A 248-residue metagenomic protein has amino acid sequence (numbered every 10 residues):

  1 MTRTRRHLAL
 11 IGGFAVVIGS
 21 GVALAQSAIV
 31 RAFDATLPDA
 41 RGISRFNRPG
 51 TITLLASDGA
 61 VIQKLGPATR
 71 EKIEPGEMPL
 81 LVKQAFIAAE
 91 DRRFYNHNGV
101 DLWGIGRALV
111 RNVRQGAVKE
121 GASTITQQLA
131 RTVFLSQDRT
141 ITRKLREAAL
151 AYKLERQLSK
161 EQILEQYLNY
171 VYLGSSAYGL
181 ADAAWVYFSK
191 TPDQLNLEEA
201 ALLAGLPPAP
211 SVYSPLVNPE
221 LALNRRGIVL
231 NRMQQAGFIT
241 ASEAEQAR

Functional and structural regions predicted by a protein language model:
M1-L8, L102, A122, I141 (+1 more regions): Structural motif marking the loop-to-transmembrane transition
M1-T53, R93, V113: N-terminal type II signal-anchor transmembrane helix that functions as the membrane-insertion/stop-transfer segment
T2, F33, A88, L206-P208 (+1 more regions): Short acidic (Asp/Glu) and glycine-rich catalytic loops that position anionic groups and cofactors
A23, A117-R248: Non-catalytic, structured segments within soluble enzyme domains
F33-K83: Terminal hydrophobic membrane-targeting helix
T51-A56, V61-L65, E74, A85-A88 (+5 more regions): Soluble periplasmic/extracytoplasmic beta-strand elements of cell-envelope proteins
S57-A60, P67-R70, M78-L81, A89-R92 (+8 more regions): Solvent-exposed coil/turn segments that connect beta secondary-structure elements in extracytoplasmic/periplasmic
E74-I125, A181-A183: Flexible, acidic/glycine-enriched loop-and-adjacent beta/alpha segments that face the extracytoplasmic/periplasmic side
